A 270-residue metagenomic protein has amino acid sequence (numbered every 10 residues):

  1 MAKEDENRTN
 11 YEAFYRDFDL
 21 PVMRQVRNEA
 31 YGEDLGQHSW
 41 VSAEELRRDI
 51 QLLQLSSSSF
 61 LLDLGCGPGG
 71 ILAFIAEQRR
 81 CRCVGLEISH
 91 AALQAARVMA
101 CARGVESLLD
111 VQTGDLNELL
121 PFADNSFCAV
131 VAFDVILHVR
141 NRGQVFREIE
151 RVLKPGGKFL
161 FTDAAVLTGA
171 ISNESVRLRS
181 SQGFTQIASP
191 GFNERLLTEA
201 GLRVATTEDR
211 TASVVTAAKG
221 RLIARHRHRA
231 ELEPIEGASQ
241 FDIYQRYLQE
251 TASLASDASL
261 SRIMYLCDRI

Functional and structural regions predicted by a protein language model:
M1-A30: N-terminal, positively charged/glycine-rich alpha-helical extensions of SAM-dependent methyltransferases
S39-S57: Conserved alpha-helix/loop element of class I SAM-dependent methyltransferases that forms part of the SAM/SAH-binding
F60-L64, P68-E118: Class I SAM-dependent methyltransferase SAM/SAH-binding core
E118-A129: A short acidic, Gly/Pro-enriched loop at the edge of an enzyme's catalytic core that lines a small-molecule cofactor
G143-K158: A short glycine-rich, Lys/Arg-flanked "PGG" loop and its adjoining helix->strand segment in the class I
A164-F184: Short, glycine-/aromatic-enriched active-site segment of Class I SAM-dependent methyltransferases
Q186-G201: Short alpha-helix
T206-I270: Conserved Class I S-adenosyl-L-methionine
